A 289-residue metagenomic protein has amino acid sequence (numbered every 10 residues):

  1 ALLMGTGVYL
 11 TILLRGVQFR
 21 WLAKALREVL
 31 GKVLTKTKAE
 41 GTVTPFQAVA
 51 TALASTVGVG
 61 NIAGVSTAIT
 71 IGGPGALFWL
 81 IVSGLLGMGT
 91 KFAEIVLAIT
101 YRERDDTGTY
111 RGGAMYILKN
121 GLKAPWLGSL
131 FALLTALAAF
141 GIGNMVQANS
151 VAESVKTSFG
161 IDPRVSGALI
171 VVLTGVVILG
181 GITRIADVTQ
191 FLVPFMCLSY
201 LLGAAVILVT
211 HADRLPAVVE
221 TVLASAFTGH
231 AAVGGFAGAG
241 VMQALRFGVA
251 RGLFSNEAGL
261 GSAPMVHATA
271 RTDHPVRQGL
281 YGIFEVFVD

Functional and structural regions predicted by a protein language model:
A1-A54, V59, T70-P74, G87: N-terminal alpha-helical transmembrane segments of multi-pass membrane transport and channel/translocase proteins
L2, T6-L26, N149-V155, D162-I170 (+2 more regions): Membrane-interface loop-to-helix entry segments
L10-T11, S83-G108, A114-M115, K119-N149 (+1 more regions): Helix-loop-helix module between adjacent transmembrane segments
K24-G31, R102, Y116-N120, E153-T157 (+4 more regions): Short amphipathic alpha-helical coupling elements at transmembrane boundaries
L34-T42, P74-G75, L122-G128, F159-A168 (+1 more regions): Membrane-interfacial loop-to-helix junctions in multi-pass transporters
T37-I71, L97-M115, K119, L133-A136 (+1 more regions): Alpha-helical membrane segments and immediately flanking helix-loop junctions that form or couple to the substrate/ion
V82-L85, L169-V172, L198, I283-V288: Hydrophobic residues within alpha-helical transmembrane segments of multi-pass solute transporters/permease subunits
L179-G180, D187-Q190, M196-A258, A263 (+2 more regions): Membrane-embedded translocation segments of transport machinery
